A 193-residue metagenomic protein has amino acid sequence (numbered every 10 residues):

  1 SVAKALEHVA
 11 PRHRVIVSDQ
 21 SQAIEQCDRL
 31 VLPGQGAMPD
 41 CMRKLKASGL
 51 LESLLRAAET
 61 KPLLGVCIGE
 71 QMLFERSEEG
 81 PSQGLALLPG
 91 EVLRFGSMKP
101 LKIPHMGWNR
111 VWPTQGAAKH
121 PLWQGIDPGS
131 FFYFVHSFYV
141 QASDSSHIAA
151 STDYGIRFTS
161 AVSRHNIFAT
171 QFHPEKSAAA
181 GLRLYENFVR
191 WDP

Functional and structural regions predicted by a protein language model:
S1-P62, E78, E91-G96, P100 (+1 more regions): N-terminal beta1-alpha1 cap of cysteine-dependent amidohydrolase-like domains
A37-P39, E70-M72, Y139-Q141, A178: Glycine-rich nucleotide phosphate-binding loop and flanking beta-alpha elements of Rossmann-like dinucleotide-binding
P62-L64, F131: Proline-centered loop/turn at the N-terminus of a beta-strand
G65, G69: Gly/Ala-rich beta-loop-alpha elbow adjacent to hydrolase catalytic centers
E75-Y154: Pocket-forming structural segment of enzyme catalytic cores
G129, Y139-P193: C-terminal and late-domain segments of enzyme folds
